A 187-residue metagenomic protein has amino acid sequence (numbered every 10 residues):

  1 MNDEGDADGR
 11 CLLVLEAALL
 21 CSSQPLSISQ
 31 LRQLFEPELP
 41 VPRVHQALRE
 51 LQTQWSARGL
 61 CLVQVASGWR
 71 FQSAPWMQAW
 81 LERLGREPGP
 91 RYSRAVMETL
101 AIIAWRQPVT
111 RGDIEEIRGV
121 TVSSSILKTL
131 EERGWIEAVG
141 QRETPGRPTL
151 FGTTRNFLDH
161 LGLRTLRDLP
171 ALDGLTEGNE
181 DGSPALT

Functional and structural regions predicted by a protein language model:
M1-C11, A95, N156-T187: Phosphate-centric recognition/catalysis
M1-S56: Short Lys/Arg-rich amphipathic alpha-helical segments
M1-V14, Q72-M97, E132, T187: Short alpha-helical segments that sit at the start of domains
L15-L20, Q24, R91-V109: Short amphipathic alpha-helical interface segments
P25-L34, R106-R118: Short acidic, hydrophobic short linear motifs in intrinsically disordered regions
L39-E50, I117-W135, P145-P148: Short amphipathic alpha-helical interaction segments
Q52-V63, R133-E143: A short, conserved structural fragment
Q64-L84, G140-L163: Short, cationic-aromatic polyanion-contact patches
